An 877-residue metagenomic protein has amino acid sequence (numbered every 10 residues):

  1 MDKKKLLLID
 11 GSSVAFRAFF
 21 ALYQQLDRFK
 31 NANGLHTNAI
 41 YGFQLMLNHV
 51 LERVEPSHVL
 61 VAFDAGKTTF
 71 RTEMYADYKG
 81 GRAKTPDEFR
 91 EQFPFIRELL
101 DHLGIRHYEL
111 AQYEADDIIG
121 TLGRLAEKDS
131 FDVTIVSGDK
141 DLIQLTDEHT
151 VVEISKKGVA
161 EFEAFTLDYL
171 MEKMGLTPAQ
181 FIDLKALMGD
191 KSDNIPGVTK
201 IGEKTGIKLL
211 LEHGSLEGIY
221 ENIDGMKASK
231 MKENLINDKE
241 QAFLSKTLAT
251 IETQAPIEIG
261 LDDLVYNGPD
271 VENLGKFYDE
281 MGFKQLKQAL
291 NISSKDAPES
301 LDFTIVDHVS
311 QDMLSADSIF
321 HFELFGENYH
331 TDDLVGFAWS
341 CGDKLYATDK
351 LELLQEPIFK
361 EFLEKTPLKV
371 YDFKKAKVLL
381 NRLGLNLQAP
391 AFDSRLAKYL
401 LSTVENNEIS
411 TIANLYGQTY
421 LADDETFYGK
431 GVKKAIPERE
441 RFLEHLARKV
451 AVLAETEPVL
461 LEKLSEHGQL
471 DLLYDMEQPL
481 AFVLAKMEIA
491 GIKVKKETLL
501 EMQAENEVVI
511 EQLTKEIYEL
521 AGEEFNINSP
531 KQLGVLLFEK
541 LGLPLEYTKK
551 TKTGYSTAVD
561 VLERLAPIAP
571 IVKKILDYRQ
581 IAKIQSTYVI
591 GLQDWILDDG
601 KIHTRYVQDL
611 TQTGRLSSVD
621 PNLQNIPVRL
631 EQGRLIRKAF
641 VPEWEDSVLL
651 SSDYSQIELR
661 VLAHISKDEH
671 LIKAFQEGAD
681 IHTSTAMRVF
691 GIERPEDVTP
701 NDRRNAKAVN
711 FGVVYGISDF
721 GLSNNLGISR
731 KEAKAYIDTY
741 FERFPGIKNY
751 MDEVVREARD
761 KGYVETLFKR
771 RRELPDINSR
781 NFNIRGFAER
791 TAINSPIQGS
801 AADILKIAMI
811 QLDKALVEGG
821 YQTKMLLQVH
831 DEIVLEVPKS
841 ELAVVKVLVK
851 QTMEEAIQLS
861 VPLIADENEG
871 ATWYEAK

Functional and structural regions predicted by a protein language model:
D2-A62, K67-K79, P94, K239 (+2 more regions): Extended, highly charged clamp/arch subdomains and adjacent linkers that form or line substrate-binding channels
D2-K3, D27-K30, G80-Q254: Extended two-metal-dependent nuclease catalytic cores across DNA- and RNA-processing enzymes
R17-E52, S57-L60, A76-D77, G81-E88 (+2 more regions): Conserved RNase H-like, two-metal-ion catalytic cores of nucleic-acid enzymes
A160-E161, L167-K185, D332-S465, M476-E477 (+1 more regions): Active-site-proximal helix-loop-helix substrate-binding element of RNase H-like nuclease domains
N234, D238-L351, L368, V432-F442 (+9 more regions): Conserved "right-hand" nucleotidyltransferase catalytic core of DNA-directed polymerases
S340-D343, V404-D424, K430, H445 (+2 more regions): Function-dense linear segments that define catalytic or interfacial modules in macromolecule-processing proteins
A435, I489, H603-T604, D609-T611 (+5 more regions): Conserved catalytic core of nucleic-acid polymerases
V508-K515, E519-V572, E742-R790, N794 (+1 more regions): C-terminal polymerase-core module
